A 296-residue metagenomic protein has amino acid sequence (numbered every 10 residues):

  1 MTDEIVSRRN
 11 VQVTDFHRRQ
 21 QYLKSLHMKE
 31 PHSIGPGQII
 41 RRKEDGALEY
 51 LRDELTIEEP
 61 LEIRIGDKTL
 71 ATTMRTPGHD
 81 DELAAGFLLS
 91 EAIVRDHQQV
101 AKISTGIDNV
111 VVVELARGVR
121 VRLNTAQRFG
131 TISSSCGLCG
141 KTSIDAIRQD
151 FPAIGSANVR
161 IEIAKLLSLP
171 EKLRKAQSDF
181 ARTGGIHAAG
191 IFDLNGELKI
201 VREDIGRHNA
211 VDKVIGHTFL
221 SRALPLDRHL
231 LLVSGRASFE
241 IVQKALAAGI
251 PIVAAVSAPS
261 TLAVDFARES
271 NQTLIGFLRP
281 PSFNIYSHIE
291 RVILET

Functional and structural regions predicted by a protein language model:
T2-V11: Extreme N-terminal basic, low-complexity initiation segments that serve as generic localization/processing leaders
E4, L83-A85, I103, N109 (+6 more regions): Alpha-helix boundary/interfacial micro-motifs
V6-S7, P170, G276: Alpha-helical interaction segments
Q20, H79, Q98, K102-S104 (+6 more regions): Generic secondary-structure boundary signal with a strong preference for alpha-helix termini
L26-A189, D193-L194, L198-V201: Intrinsically disordered, low-complexity regions enriched in acidic/Ser/Thr/Pro/Gln residues
S178, R182-L226, L230: Histidine/lysine/aspartate-rich catalytic loop segments that bind and position anionic ligands
H208-T296: Feature captures the catalytic cores and cofactor-binding loops of soluble hydro-lyases/lyases that act on carboxylate
